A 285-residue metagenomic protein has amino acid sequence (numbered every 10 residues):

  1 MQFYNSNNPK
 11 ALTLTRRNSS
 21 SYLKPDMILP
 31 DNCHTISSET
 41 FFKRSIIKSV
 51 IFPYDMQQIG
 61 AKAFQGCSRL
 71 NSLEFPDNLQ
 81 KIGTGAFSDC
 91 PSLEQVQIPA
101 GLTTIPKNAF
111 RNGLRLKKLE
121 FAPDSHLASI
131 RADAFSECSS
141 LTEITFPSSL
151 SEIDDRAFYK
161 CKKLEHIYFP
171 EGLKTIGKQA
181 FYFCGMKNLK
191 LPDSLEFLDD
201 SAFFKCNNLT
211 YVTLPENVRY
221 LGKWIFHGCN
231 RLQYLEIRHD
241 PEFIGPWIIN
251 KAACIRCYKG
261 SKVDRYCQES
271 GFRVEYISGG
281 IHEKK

Functional and structural regions predicted by a protein language model:
M1-L12, S20-T35, S45-Q58, S68-K81 (+9 more regions): Structural signature of tandem-repeat unit edges
R16, S38-T40, A61-A63, G83-A86 (+6 more regions): Consensus positions within tandem repeat domains that build extended binding/scaffold surfaces
F41-F42, I249: Residue-level signal for alpha-helix termini/capping positions
R111, P123-S125, S136, Y159 (+4 more regions): A structural signal for leucine-rich repeat
